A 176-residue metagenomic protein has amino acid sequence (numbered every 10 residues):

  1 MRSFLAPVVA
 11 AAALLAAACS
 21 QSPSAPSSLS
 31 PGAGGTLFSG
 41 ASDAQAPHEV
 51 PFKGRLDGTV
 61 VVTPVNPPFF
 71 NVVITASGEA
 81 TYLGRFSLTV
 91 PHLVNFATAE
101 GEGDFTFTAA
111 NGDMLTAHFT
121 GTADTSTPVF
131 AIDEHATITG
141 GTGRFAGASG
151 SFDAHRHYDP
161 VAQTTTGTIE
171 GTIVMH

Functional and structural regions predicted by a protein language model:
M1-V8: Bacterial N-terminal signal peptides that target proteins for export
F4, S20-P23: Intrinsically disordered, low-complexity proline-rich regions
A11: Flanking scaffold residues of small Cys/His-coordinated metal-binding clusters
L15-A18: C-terminal motif of bacterial Sec signal peptides marking the signal peptidase cleavage site
S22-H176: Beta-strand-enriched cores of mature, soluble protein domains
